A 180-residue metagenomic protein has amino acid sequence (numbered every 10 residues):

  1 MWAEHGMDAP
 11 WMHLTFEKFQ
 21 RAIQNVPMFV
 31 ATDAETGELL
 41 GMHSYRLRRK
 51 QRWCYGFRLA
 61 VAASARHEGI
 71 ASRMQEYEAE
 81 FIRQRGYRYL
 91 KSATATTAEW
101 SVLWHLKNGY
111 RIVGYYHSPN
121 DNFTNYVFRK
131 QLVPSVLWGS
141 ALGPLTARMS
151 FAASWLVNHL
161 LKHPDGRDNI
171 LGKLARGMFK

Functional and structural regions predicted by a protein language model:
M1-F57, A62: Acetyl-CoA-dependent GNAT
R58-H67, T94-T96: A short, internal acetyl-CoA/4′-phosphopantetheine-binding micro-motif in the GNAT/acyltransferase core
V61, H67-E80, K107: Conserved acetyl-CoA-binding loop-helix of GNAT-fold acetyltransferases
I82-A95: Conserved GNAT acetyl-CoA-binding A-motif
S92-V102, P119-D121: Conserved beta-strand-loop-alpha-helix junction that forms the acyl-donor binding cleft
H105-Y116: Conserved acetyl-CoA-binding loop of GNAT-fold acetyltransferases
S118-F179: C-terminal "cap" of GNAT-fold acetyltransferases
